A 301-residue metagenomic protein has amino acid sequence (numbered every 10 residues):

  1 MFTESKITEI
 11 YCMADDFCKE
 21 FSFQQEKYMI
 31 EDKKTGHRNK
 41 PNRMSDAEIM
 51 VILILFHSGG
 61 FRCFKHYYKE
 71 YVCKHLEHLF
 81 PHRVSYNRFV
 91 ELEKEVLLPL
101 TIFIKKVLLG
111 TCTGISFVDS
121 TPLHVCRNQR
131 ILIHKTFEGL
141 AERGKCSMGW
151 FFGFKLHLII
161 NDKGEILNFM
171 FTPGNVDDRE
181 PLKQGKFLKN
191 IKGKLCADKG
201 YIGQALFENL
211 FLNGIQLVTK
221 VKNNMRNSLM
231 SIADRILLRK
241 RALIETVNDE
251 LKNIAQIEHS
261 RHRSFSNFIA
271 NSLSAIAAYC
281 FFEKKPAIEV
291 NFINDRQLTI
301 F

Functional and structural regions predicted by a protein language model:
M1-F301: Short alpha-helical elements
